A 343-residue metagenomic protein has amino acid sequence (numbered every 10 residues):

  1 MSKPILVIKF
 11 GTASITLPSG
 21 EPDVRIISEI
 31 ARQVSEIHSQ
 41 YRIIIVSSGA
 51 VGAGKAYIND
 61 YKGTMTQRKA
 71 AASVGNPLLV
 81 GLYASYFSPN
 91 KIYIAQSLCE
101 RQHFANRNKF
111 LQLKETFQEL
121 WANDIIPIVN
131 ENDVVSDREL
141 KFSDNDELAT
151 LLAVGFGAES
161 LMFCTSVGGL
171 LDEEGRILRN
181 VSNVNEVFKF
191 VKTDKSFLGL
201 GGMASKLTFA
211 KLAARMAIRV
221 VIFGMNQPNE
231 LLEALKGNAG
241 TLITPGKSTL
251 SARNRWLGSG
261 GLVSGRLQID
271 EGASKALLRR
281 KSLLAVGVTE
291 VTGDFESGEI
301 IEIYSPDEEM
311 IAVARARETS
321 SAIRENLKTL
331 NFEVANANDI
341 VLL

Functional and structural regions predicted by a protein language model:
M1-Y93, S97-L343: C-terminal catalytic "cap/lid" subdomain
